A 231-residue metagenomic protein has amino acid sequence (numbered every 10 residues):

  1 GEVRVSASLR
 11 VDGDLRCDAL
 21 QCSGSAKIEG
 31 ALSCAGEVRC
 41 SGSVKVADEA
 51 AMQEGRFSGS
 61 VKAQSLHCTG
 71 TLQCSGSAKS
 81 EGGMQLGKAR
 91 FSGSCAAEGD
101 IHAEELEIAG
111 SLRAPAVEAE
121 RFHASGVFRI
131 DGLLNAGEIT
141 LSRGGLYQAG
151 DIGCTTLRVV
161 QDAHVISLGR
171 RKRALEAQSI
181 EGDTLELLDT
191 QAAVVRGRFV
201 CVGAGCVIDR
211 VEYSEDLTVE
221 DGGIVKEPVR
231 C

Functional and structural regions predicted by a protein language model:
G1-C231: Extended beta-solenoid/beta-helix repeat architectures
